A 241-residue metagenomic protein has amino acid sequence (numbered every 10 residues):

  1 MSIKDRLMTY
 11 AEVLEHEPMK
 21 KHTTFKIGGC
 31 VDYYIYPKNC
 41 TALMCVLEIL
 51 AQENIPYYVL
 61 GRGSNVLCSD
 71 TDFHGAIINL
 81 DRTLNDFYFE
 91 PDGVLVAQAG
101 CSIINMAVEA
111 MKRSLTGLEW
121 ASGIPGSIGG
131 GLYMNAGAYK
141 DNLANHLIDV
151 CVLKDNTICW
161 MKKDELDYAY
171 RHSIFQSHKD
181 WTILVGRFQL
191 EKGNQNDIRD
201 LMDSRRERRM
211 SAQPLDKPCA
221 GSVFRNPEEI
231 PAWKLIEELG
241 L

Functional and structural regions predicted by a protein language model:
S2-I128: Anion-binding (especially nucleotide phosphate/pyrophosphate-binding) glycine-rich loop and adjoining beta-alpha core
L14-E15, K21-T23, V66, L153-L241: Phosphate/pyrophosphate- and phosphate-bearing ligand-binding catalytic cores of soluble enzymes
G28-G29, I35-C40, L67-N85, Y133-K163 (+1 more regions): Structural signature of FAD isoalloxazine-binding scaffolds in flavoprotein oxidoreductases
Y36, N79, T116-G129, D180-L190 (+2 more regions): Short flexible/disordered coil segments
L43, A99, I103, L143 (+2 more regions): Generic structural signal for well-ordered, non-membrane alpha-helical segments in soluble metabolic enzymes
L43-L47, A107, L147, R199-M202 (+2 more regions): A generic alpha-helix structural signal
N65-V66, A107-A110, L118-S122, N135-N142 (+3 more regions): A generic local secondary-structure boundary/capping motif
A110, I128, L132, A136 (+3 more regions): Short, well-ordered alpha-helical segments in soluble proteins
